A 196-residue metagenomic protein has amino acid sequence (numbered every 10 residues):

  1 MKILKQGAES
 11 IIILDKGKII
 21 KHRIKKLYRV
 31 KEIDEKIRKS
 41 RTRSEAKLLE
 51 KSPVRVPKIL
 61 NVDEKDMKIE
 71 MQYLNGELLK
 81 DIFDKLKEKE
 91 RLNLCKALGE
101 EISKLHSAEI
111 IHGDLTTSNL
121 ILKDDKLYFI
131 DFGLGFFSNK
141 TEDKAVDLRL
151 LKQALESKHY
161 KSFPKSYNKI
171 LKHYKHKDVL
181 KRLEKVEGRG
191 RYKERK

Functional and structural regions predicted by a protein language model:
K2-R43: ATP-binding glycine-rich loop module of kinase domains
L14-G17, H22, N61, Y73 (+1 more regions): Conserved hydrophobic "DFG−1" position in protein kinase catalytic cores
K18-I19, K68-I69, L127: Hydrophobic residues embedded in beta-strands of well-ordered beta-sheets
R23, L74, T116, I121 (+1 more regions): Anionic group-transfer/hydrolysis microenvironments
I24, R38-T42, V56-K96: Conserved structural core of kinase catalytic domains
K51-V54, I82-S118, K123, L127 (+2 more regions): Conserved kinase catalytic-core helix
Y128-K196: C-lobe/activation-segment region of protein kinase-like
